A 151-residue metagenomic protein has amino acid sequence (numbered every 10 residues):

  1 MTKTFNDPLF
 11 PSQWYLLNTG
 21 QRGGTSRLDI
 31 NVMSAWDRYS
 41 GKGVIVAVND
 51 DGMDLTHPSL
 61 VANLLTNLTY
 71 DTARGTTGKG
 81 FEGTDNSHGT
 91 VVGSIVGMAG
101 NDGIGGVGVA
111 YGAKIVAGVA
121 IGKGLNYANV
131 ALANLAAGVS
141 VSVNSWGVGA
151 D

Functional and structural regions predicted by a protein language model:
M1-G43, P58-S59, N63: Protease zymogen maturation seam
G24, V44-V46, D51, L55-T56 (+1 more regions): Subtilisin-like peptidase catalytic core
